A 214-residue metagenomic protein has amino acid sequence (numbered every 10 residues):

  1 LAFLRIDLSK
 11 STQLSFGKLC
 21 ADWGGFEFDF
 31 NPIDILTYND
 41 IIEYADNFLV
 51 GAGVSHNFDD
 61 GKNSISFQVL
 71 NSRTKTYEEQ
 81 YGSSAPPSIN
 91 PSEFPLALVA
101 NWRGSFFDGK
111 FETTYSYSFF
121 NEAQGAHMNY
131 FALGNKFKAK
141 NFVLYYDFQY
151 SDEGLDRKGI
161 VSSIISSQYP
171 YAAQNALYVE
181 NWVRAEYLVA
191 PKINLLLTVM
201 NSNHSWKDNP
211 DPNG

Functional and structural regions predicted by a protein language model:
L1-T74, G104-F107: Outer membrane beta-barrel
A2-D7, L197, N213-G214: Short intrinsically disordered, low-complexity coil segments enriched in acidic
F26-F30, Y77-Y81, D156-I160, N209-D211: Outer-membrane beta-barrel and related beta-rich outer-membrane complex signature in Gram-negative bacteria
E27-F28, S66-Q68, T76-Y81, T114-Y115 (+1 more regions): A short secondary-structure junction signal
I35-D40, Y81-S88, F120, S166-Y171 (+1 more regions): Extracellular loop and loop/strand-boundary signature of outer-membrane beta-barrel proteins
S66, P91-E93: Outer-membrane beta-barrel initiation region
T74-Y77, Y81-I89, L96, G104-F106 (+1 more regions): Solenoidal tandem-repeat scaffolds enriched in leucines and small polar residues
P95, A100-N209: Detector for outer-membrane/organellar transmembrane beta-barrel domains, recognizing the amphipathic beta-strand
